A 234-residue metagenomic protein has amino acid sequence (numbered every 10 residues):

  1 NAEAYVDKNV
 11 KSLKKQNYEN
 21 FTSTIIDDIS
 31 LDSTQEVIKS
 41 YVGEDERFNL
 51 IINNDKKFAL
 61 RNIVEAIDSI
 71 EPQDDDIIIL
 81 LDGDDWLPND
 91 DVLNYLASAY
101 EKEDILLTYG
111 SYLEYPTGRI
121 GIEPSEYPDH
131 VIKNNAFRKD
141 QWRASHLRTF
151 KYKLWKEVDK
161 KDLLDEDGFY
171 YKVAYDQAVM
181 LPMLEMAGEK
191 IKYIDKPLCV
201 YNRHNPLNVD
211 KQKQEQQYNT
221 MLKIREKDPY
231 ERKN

Functional and structural regions predicted by a protein language model:
N1-K233: Nucleotide-sugar donor-binding/catalytic module of glycosyltransferases that assemble extracellular/cell-envelope
